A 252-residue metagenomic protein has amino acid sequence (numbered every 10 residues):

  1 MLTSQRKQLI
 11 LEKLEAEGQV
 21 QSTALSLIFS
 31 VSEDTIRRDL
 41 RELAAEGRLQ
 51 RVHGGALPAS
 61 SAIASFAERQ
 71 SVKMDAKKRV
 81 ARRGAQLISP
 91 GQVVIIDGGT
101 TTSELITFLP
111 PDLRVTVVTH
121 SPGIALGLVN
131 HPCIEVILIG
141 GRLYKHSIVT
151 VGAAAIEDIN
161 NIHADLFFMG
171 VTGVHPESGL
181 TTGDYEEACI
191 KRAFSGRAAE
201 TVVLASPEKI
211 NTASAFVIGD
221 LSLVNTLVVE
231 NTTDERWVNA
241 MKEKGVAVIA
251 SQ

Functional and structural regions predicted by a protein language model:
L2-E15, Q19-L25, S30, A45 (+1 more regions): Conserved phosphate- and dinucleotide-binding cores of soluble alpha/beta proteins, encompassing both enzyme active
L2-T100, I106-R114, V118, V129-C133: HTH-adjacent hinge/linker in prokaryotic transcriptional regulators
